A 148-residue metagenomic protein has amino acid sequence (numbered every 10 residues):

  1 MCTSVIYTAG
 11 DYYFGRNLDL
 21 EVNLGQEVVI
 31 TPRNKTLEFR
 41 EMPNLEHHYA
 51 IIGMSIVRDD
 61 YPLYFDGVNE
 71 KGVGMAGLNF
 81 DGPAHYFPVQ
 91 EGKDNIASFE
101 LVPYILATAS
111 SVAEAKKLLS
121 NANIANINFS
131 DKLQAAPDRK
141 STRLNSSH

Functional and structural regions predicted by a protein language model:
M1-K93, N126: A contiguous strand-loop segment
D60, A97-S98, A135: Short, glycine/acidic-rich beta->alpha junctions
K71-V73, V102, P137-K140: Generic beta-strand structural signal
E91-N123: Alpha/propeptide regions of enzymes that mature by internal proteolysis
A113-S141: Active-site periphery "cap/insert" segments of enzyme catalytic domains
T142-H148: Conserved small/polar residues in nucleotide/adenosyl-binding loops
